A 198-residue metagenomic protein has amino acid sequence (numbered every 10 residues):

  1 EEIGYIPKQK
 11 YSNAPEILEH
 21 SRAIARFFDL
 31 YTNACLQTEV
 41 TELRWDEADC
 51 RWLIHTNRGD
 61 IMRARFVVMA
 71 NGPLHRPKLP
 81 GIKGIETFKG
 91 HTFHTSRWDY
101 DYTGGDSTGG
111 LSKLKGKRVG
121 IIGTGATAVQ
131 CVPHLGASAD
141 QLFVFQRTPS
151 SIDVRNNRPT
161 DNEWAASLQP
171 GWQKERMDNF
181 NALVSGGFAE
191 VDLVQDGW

Functional and structural regions predicted by a protein language model:
E1: Flavin (FAD/FMN) cofactor-binding and adjacent substrate-gating region of FAD-dependent oxidoreductase domains
G4-H75: Feature captures the FAD/FMN-dependent oxidoreductase FAD-binding
V67-A70, L74-W198: Rossmann-like dinucleotide-binding core of oxidoreductases
